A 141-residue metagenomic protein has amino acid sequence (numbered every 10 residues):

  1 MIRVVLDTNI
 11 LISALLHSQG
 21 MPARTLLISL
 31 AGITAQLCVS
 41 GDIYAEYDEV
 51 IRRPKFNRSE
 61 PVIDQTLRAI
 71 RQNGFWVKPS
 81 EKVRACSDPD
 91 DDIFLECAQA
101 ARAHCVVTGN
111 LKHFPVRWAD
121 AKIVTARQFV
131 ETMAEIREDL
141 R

Functional and structural regions predicted by a protein language model:
M1-L37: Short, well-structured N-terminal submotif of metal-dependent ribonuclease cores
L6-T8, V39-S40, N110, T125: A secondary-structure boundary/capping signal
L11-I12, A45-E46, H113-P115: Short, active-site-adjacent cap segments at secondary-structure transitions
L15-L16, I51, W118: Short, flexible helix/strand-to-coil boundary loops that buttress conserved ligand/catalytic motifs in alpha/beta
I28-K82: PIN-domain endoribonuclease scaffold, especially VapC-family toxins
A45-E46, V83-C86, F129-A134: A short acidic, often aromatic-flanked loop/helix-cap motif at beta-alpha or helix-coil junctions that lines enzyme
Q72-V107, L111: Active-site neighborhoods of divalent-metal-dependent phosphate/nucleic-acid chemistry enzymes
D92, Q99-C105, L111-R141: Acidic, PIN/NYN-like endoribonuclease modules and their adjacent C-terminal/linker elements
